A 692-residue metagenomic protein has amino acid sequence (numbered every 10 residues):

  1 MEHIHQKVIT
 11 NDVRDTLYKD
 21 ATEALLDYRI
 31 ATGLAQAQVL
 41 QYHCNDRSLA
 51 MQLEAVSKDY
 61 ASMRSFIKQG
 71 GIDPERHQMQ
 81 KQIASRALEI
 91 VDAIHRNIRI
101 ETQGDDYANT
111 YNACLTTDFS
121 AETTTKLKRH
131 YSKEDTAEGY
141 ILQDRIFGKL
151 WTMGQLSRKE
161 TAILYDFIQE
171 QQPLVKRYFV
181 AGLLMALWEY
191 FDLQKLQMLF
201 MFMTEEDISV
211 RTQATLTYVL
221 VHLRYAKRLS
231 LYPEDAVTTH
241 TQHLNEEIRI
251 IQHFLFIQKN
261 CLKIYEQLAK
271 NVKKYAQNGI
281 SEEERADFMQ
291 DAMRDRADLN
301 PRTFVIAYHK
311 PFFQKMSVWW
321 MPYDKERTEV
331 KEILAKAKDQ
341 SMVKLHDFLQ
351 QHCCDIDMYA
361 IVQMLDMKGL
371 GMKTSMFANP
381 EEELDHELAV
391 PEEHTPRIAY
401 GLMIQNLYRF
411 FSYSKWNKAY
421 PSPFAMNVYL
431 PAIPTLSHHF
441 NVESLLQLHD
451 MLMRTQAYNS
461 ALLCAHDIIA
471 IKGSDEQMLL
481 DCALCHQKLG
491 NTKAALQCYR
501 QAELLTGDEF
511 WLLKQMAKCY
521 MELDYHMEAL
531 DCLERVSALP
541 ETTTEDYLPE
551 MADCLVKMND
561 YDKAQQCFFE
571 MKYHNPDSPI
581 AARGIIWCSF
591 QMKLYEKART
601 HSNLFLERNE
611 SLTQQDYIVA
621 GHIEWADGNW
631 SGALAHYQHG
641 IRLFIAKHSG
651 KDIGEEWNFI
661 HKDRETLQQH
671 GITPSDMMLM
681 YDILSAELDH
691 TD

Functional and structural regions predicted by a protein language model:
K19-D20, V39, Q52-D59, Y178-G182 (+9 more regions): "A position-specific structural signal for the A-helix of alpha-solenoid helical repeats
Y42, M203-T204, L216-T241, W625 (+1 more regions): TPR/TPR-like (Sel1-like) alpha-helical repeat modules
Q213, E443, Q477, F510-W511 (+3 more regions): Start-of-helix register in tetratricopeptide repeats
A337-K518: Alpha-solenoid helical-repeat scaffolds
I469-A470, Q501-L504, E534-A538, F569-Y573 (+2 more regions): Conserved structural position within tetratricopeptide repeats
